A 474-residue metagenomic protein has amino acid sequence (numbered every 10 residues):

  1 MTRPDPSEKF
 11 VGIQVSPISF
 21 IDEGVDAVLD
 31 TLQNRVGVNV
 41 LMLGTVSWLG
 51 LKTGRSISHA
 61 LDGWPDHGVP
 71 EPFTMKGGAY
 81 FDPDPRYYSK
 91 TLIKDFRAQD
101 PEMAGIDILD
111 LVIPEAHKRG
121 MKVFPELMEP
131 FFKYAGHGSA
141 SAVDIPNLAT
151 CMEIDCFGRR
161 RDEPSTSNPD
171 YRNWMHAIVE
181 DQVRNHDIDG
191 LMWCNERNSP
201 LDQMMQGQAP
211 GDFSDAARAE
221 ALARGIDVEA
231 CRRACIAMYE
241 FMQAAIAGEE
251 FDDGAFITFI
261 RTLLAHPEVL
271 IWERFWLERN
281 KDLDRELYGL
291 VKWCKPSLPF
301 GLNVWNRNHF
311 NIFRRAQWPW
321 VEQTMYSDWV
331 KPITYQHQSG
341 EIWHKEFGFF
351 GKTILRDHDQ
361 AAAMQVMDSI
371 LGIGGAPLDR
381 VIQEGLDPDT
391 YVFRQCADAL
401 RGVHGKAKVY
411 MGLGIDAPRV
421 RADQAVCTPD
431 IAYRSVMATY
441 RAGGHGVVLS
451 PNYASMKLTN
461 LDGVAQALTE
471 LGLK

Functional and structural regions predicted by a protein language model:
P6-E23, A79-P114, F124-H186, Q203 (+3 more regions): Active-site-adjacent "subsite" loops/lids of carbohydrate-active enzymes
Q14, M121-Y134, M192-E196, V228-G248 (+3 more regions): Aromatic-lined carbohydrate-recognition surfaces of secreted/lumenal glycan-active proteins
D26-G54, G68-F81, N185-G190, M325-K331 (+1 more regions): Catalytic domains of carbohydrate-active enzymes, especially glycoside hydrolases
T31-V38, V112-E115, D162-S199, M238 (+3 more regions): An active-site-proximal structural segment forming one wall of the substrate-binding cleft that immediately precedes
N39-L51, Y326-K345, G372, L378-G472: Substrate-binding cleft of secreted/luminal carbohydrate-active enzymes
L51-A79, F131-G158, C194-I260, W343-A361: Aromatic- and acidic-residue-enriched segments that line the glycan-binding/catalytic groove of carbohydrate-active
F132-V143, P200-L201, C294-W343, V420-R441: Substrate-binding cleft/loops of secretory-pathway carbohydrate-active enzymes
C194, R232-L270, Q317-E384, G444-S455: Aromatic- and acid-rich polysaccharide-binding/catalytic face of secreted or lumenal carbohydrate-active enzymes
